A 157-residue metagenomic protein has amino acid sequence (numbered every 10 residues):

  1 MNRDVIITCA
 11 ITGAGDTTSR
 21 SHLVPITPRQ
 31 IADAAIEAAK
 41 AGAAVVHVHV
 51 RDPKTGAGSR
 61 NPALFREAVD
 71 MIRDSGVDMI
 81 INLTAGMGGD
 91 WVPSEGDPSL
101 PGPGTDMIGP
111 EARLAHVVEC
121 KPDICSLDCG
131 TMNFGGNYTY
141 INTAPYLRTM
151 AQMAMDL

Functional and structural regions predicted by a protein language model:
M1-L23, M87-E95, S126-F134: N-terminal small/glycine-rich loop or linker at the start of catalytic domains across soluble metabolic enzymes
I7-I11, V46-V48, M79-A85, D123-L127 (+1 more regions): Hydrophobic faces of well-ordered beta-strands that scaffold small-molecule active sites in alpha/beta enzyme cores
C9, G56-A85, R148-D156: Alpha-helix-loop-beta-strand connector modules within alpha/beta enzyme cores
S19, A44-A68, F134-G136: Glycine-rich, proline-tolerant flexible connector loops at the mouths of alpha/beta enzymes
P28-R29, F65-N142: Active-site beta->alpha loop and helix N-cap motifs at the rims of alpha/beta catalytic domains
I31, A38, H49, C125: Conserved, mostly hydrophobic/aromatic
A32, A39-K40, V118, M155: Non-catalytic positions within long, well-ordered alpha-helices that form the structural scaffold/packing of enzyme
K40-A43, P122: A structural motif
